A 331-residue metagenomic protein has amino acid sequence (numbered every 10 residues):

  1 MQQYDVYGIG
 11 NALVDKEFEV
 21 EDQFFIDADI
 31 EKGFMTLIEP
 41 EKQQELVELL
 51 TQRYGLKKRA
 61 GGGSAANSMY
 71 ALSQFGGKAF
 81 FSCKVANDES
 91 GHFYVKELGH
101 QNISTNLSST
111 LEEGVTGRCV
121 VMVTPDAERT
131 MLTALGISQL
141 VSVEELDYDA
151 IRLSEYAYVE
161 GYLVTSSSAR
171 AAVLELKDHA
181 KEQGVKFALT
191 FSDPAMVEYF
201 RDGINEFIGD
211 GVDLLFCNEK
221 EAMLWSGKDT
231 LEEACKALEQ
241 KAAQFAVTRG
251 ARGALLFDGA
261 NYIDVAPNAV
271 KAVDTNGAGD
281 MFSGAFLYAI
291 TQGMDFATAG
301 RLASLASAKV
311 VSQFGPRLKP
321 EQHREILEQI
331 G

Functional and structural regions predicted by a protein language model:
M1-L13, F18-E19, I30-L37, D178-E182 (+2 more regions): Conserved phosphate-binding/catalytic region of the ribokinase-like
M1-S82, H92-F93: Glycine-rich phosphate/adenosyl-contacting loop at the front of the ribokinase-like
M69-A79, M122-T124, A289-G293: Alpha-helix C-terminal capping segments
A79, T105, F187-A188, F245: Hydrophobic beta-strand scaffold residues
E97-G114: A glycine-rich helix N-cap at a beta->alpha junction
N106-L111, V121-S167: Conserved phosphate-binding/catalytic loop of the ribokinase/pfkB sugar-kinase fold
Y148-R152, I208-G209, E239: A short, aliphatic-rich alpha-helical micro-motif
Y156-K236, R252-G253: Conserved beta-alpha-beta core of the PfkB/ribokinase-like small-molecule kinase fold
